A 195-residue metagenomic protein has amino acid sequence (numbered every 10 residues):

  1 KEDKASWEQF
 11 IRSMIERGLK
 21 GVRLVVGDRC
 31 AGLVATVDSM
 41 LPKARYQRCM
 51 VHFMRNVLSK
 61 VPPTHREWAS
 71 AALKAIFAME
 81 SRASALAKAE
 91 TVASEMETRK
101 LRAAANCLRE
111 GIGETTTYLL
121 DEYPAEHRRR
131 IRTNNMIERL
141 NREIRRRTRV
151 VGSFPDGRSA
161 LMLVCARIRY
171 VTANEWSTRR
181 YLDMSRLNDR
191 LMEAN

Functional and structural regions predicted by a protein language model:
K1-G18: Active-site beta-loop-alpha junctions of metal-dependent nucleic acid enzymes, especially the RNase H-like/DDE
E2-D3, V25, Y46-C49, V61-H65 (+3 more regions): A generic short alpha-helical patch detector that favors 3-5-residue windows in or near N-terminal regions
D3-W7, R66, G157: Short, charged, low-complexity patches
K20-V22: A general structural motif
L24-A31, T36-A72: Conserved beta-strand -> loop -> alpha-helix junction used to position metal-binding or nucleic-acid-contacting
A75, M79-N195: Acidic/histidine-rich catalytic cores and adjacent linkers of DNA breakage/strand-transfer/modification proteins
